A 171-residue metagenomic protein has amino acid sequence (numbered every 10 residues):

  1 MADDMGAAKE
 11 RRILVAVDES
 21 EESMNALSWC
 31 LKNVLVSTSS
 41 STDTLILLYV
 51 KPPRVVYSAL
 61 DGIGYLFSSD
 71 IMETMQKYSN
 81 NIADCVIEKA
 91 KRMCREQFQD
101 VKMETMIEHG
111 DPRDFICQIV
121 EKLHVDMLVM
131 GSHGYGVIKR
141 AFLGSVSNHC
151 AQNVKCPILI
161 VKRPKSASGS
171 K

Functional and structural regions predicted by a protein language model:
M1-D4, Q118-K171: Gly/Ser-rich helix-loop-strand patches that form or flank binding pockets for ribonucleotide-derived cofactors
A2-E73, R95-K102, N153: Small/aliphatic-rich secondary-structure junction motif
E21, P53-V55, R113, G136 (+1 more regions): Surface-exposed, flexible loop/turn segments at secondary-structure boundaries
L48, E104-E108, L159: General small-molecule cofactor/ligand-binding pocket signal
S69-C85: A short acidic, glycine-rich active-site loop that binds or catalyzes chemistry on phosphate/adenosine moieties
I107-F115: Charged docking surfaces used in two-component/phosphorelay signaling
